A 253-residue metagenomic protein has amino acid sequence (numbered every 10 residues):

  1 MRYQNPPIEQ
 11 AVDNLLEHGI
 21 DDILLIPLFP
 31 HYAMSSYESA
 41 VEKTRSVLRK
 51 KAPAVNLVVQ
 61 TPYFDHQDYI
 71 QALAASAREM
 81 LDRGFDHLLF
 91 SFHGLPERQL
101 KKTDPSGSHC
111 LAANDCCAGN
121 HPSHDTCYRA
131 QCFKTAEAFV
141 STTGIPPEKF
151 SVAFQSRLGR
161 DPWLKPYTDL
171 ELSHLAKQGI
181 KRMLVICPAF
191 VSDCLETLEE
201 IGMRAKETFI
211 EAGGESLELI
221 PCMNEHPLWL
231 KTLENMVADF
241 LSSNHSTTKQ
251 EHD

Functional and structural regions predicted by a protein language model:
M1-D253: Extended amphipathic ligand-handling, pore-lining, and cofactor/metal-binding catalytic surfaces
